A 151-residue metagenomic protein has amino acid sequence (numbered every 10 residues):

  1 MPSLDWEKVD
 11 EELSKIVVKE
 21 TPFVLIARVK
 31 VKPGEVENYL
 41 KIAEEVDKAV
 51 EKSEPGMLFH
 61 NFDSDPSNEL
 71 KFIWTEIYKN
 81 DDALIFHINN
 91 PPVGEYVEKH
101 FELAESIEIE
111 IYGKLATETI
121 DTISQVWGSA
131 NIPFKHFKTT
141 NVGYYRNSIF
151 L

Functional and structural regions predicted by a protein language model:
M1-F72, K79-N89, L103-L151: Short S/T/G/P-rich N-terminal loop/turn motif that feeds into the first structured element of a domain
V93-E98: A short, acidic, amphipathic alpha-helical segment used as a generic capping/interface helix at domain edges
